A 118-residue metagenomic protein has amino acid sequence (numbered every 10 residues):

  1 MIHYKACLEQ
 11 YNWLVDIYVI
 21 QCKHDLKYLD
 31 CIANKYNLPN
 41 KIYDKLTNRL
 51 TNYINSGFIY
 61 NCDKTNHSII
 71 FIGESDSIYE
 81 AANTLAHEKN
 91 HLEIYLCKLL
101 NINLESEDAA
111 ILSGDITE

Functional and structural regions predicted by a protein language model:
M1-K27, C62, I69, E93 (+1 more regions): N-terminal low-structure segments adjacent to metalloprotease catalytic domains across cellular compartments
I17, I70-I72, H87, A110: Generic structural hydrophobic/aromatic packing signal, biased to beta-strands
I20-K41: Low-complexity acidic/polar repeat-biased segments
N34-Y79, L92: Active-site scaffold of zinc-dependent metalloenzymes
Y79-E80, T84, L104-D108: Short, conserved micro-motifs enriched in small and acidic residues
A81, Y95-I102: Short, solvent-exposed secondary-structure capping/transition elements
N83-Y95: Active-site recognition of the HExxH zinc-binding catalytic motif
N103-E118: Post-HExxH zinc-binding segment in Zn-dependent metallohydrolases
